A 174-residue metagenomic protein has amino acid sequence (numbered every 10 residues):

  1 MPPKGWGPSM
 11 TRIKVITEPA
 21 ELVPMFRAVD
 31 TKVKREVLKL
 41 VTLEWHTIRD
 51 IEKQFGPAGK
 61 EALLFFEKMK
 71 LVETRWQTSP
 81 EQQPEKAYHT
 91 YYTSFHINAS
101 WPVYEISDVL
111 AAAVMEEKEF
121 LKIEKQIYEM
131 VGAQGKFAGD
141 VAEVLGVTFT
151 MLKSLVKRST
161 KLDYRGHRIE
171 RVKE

Functional and structural regions predicted by a protein language model:
P2-M25, K32, Y104: N-terminal amphipathic alpha-helix
E21, P80-V114: Conserved segment of winged-helix/HTH DNA-binding domains
R27-K34, E117-E124: Short helix-coil-helix linker/hinge
K32-K34, L40-D50, V131-F137: Short capping segments at the starts of secondary-structure elements
R35-K39, E124-E129, K153: Hydrophobic residues on short alpha-helical segments
I48-Q54, A138-L145: A short acidic, leucine-rich amphipathic alpha-helix
F55-K68, L145-R158: Short amphipathic alpha-helical interaction segments
K70-T78, K157-R171: A short, conserved structural fragment
